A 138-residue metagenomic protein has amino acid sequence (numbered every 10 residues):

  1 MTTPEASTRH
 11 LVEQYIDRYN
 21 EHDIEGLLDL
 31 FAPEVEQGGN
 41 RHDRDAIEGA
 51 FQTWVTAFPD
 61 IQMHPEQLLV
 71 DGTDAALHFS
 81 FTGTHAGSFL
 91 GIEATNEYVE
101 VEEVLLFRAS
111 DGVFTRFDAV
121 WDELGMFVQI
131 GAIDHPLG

Functional and structural regions predicted by a protein language model:
M1-G138: C-terminal and inter-domain tail/linker signature
